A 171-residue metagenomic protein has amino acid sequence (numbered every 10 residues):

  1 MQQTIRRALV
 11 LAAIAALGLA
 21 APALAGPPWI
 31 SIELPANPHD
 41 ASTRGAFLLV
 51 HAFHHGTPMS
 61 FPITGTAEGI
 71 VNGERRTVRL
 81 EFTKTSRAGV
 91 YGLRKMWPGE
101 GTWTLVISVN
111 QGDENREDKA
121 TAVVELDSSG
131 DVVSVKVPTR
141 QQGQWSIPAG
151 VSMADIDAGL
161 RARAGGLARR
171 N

Functional and structural regions predicted by a protein language model:
M1-I5: N-terminal secretory signal peptides that target proteins for export/translocation
A8-A20: Bacterial N-terminal signal peptides
A25-N171: N-terminal soluble domains immediately following signal/targeting peptides that reside in extracytoplasmic
